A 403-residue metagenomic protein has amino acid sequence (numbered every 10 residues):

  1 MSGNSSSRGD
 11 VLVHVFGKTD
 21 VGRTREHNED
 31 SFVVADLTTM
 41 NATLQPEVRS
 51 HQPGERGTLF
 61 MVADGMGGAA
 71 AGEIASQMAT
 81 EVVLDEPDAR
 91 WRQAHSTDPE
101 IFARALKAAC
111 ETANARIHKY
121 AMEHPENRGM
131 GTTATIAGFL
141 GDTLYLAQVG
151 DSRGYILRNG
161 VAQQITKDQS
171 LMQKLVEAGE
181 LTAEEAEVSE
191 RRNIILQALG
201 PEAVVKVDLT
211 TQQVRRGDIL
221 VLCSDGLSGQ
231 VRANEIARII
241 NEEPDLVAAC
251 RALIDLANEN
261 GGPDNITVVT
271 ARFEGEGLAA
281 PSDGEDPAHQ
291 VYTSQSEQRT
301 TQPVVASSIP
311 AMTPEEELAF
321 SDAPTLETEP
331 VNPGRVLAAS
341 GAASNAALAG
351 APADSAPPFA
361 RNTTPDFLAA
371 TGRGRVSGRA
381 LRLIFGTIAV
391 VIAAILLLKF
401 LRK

Functional and structural regions predicted by a protein language model:
M1-K403: PP2C/PPM-type serine/threonine phosphatase catalytic domain
